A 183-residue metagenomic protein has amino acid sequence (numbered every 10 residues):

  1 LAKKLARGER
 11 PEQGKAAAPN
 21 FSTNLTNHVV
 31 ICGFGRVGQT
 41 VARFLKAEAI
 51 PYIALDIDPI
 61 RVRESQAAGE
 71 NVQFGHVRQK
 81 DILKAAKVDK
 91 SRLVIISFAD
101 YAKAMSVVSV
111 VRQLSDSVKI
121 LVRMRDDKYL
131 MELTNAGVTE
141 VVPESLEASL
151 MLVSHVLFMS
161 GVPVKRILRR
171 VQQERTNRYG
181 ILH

Functional and structural regions predicted by a protein language model:
L1-H183: Cytosolic regulatory regions of ion transport systems
